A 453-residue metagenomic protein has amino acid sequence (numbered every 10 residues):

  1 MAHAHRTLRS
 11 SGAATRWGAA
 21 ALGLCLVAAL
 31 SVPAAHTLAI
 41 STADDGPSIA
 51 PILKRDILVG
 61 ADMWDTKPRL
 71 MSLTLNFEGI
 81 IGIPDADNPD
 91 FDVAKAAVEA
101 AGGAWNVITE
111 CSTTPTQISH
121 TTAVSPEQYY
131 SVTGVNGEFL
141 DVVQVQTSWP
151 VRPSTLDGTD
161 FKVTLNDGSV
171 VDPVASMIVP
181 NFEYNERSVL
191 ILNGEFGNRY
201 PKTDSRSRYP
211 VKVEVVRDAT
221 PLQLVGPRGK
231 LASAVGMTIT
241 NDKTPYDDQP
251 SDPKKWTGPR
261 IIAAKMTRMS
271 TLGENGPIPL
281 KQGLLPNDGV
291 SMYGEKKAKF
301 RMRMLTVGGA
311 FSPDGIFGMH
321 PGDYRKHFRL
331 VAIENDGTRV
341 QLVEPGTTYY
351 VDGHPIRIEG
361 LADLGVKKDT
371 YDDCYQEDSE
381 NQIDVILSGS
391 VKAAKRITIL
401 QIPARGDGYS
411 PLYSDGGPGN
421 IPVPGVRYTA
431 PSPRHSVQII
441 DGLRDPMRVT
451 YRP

Functional and structural regions predicted by a protein language model:
M1-A14: N-terminal secretory signal peptides that target proteins for export/translocation
L8-R9, A29, A39: Intrinsically disordered, low-complexity segments
A20-A29: Bacterial N-terminal signal peptides
L38-P453: Non-catalytic beta-sheet/beta-sandwich ligand-binding modules that flank or precede catalytic cores
